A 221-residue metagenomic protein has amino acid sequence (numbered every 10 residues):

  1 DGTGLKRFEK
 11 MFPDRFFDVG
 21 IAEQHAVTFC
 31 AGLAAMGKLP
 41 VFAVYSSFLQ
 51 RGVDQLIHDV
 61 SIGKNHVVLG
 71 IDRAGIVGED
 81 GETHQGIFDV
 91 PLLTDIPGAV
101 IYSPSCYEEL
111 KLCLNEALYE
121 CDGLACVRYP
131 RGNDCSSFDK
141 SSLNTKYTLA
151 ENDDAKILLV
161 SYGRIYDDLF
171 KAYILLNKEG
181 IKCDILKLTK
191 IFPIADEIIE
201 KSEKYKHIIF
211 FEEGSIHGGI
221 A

Functional and structural regions predicted by a protein language model:
D1-D122, N133: Thiamine diphosphate
G2, K10, K64, V68-G70 (+2 more regions): Thiamine diphosphate
